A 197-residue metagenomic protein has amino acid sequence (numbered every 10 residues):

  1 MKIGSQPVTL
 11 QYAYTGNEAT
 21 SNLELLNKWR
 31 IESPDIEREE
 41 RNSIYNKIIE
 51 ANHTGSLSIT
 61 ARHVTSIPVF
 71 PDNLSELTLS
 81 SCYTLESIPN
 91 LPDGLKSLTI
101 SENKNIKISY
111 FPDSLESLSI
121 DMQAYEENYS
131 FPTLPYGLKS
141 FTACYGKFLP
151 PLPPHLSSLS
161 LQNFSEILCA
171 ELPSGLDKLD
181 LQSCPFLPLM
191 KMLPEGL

Functional and structural regions predicted by a protein language model:
M1-I3, K191-G196: Short intrinsically disordered, low-complexity coil segments enriched in acidic
M1-V69, L74, M122-A124, L138 (+1 more regions): N-terminal capping/linker segments that flank leucine-rich repeat
K2-I3, S174, K178: C-terminal capping region of solenoid repeat domains
T54-S56, V64, L74, L85 (+7 more regions): Conserved hydrophobic position(s) of the canonical leucine-rich repeat
L57-T65, T78-T84, T99-I106, S119-Y129 (+3 more regions): Concave beta-strand-loop units of leucine-rich repeat
I67-F70, I88-L91, I106-F111, N128-L134 (+3 more regions): Canonical leucine-rich repeat
